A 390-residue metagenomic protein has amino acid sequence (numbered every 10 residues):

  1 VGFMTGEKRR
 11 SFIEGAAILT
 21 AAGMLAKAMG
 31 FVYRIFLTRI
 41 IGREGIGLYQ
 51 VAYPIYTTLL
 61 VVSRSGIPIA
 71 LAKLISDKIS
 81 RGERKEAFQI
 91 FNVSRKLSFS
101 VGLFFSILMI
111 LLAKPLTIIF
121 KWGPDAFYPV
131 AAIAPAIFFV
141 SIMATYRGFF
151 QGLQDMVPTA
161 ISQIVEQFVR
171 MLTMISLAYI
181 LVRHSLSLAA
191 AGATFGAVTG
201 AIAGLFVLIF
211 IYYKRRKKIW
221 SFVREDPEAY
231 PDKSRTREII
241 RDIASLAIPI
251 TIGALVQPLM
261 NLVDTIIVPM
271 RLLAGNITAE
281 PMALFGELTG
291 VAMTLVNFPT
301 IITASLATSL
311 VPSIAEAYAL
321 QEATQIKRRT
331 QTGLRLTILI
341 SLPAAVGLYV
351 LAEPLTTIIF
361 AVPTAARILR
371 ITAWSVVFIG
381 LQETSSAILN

Functional and structural regions predicted by a protein language model:
V1-M29, K85, Q89, Y230-Q257 (+1 more regions): N-terminal membrane topogenesis motif
G2, S176-R183, T199-P231: C-terminal transmembrane helix end/exit motif
S11-I69, S106, I110, A136-I137 (+1 more regions): Signature of the first transmembrane helix
I13, Q50, K85-S100, I240 (+5 more regions): Interfacial transmembrane-helix starts/ends
A26, P68-I69, A132-Q151, T159-Q167 (+2 more regions): Short runs within selected transmembrane alpha-helices of multi-pass transporters and secretion channels
T38-T58, L186, A190-A191, E238-L246 (+3 more regions): Interfacial/gating helices of multi-pass transporter permease domains
S65-S80, T300-L320, T330, L334: Helix-loop junctions and terminal segments of transmembrane helices in multi-pass membrane transport/translocation
F104-F127, P343-A361: Short membrane-interface helical motifs at transmembrane helix boundaries in multi-pass membrane transporters
